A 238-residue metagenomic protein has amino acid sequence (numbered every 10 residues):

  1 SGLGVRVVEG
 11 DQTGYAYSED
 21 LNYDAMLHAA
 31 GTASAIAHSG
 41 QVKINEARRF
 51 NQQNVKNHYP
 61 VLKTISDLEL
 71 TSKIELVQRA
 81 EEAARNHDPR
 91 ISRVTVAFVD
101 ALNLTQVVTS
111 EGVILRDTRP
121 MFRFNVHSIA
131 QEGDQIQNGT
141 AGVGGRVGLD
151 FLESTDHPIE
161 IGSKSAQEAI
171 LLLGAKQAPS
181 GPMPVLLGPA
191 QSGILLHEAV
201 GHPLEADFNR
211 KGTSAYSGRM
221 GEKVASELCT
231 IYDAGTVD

Functional and structural regions predicted by a protein language model:
S1-V237: Active-site bordering "gate/hinge" segments that shape substrate access to catalytic or cofactor-binding pockets
